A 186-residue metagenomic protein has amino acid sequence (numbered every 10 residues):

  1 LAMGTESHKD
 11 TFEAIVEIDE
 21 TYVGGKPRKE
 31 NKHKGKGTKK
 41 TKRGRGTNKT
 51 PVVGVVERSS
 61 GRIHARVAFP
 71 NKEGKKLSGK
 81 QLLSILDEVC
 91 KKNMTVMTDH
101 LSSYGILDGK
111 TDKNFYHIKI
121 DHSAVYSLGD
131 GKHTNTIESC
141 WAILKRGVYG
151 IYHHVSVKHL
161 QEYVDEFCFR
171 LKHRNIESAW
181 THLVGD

Functional and structural regions predicted by a protein language model:
L1-D186: Residue-level recognition of single "structural anchor" positions that define or cap local secondary structure
